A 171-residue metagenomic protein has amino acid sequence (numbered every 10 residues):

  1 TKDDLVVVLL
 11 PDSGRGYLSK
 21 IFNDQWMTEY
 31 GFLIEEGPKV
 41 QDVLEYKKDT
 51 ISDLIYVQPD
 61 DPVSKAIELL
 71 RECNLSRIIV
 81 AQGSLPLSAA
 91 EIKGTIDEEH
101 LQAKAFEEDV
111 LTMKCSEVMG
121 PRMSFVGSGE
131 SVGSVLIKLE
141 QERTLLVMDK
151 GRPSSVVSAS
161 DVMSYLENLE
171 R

Functional and structural regions predicted by a protein language model:
T1-D53: Phosphate-binding loop/pocket of nucleotide- and phosphate-handling active sites
T1-L5, E91, E142: Short coil/turn connectors at secondary-structure junctions
G14-R15, P86, P153: Surface-exposed, flexible loop/turn segments at secondary-structure boundaries
P38-I55, D97-H100, L111-M123: Bateman (tandem CBS) regulatory domains
I55-L75, V80-S84, A105, S124-R143 (+2 more regions): The conserved cystathionine-beta-synthase
D61, I96, M113, E130 (+1 more regions): Short beta-to-alpha loop/turn elements within the nucleotide-binding domains of ABC transporters
K93-L101, L145, S154-M163: Short hydrophobic beta-strand motif reused across regulatory alpha/beta modules
